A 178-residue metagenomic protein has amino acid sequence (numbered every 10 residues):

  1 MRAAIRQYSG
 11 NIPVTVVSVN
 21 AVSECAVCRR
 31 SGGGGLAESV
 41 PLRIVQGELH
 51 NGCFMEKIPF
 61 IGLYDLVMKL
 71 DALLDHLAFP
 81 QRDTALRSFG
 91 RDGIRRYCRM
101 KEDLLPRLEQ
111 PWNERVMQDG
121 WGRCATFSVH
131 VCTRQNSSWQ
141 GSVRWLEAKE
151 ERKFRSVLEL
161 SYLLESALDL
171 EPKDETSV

Functional and structural regions predicted by a protein language model:
M1-G32, M68-S137, A167-V178: Intrinsic disorder/low-complexity detector
V22-E24, R30-G33, A37-F54, C132-A148: Short aromatic-glycine-(Arg/Gly/Cys) micro-motifs in beta-strand/loop hairpins
C53-D75, Q140-V178: Mixed-charge, glycine-accented linear interaction segment located at domain edges/termini
